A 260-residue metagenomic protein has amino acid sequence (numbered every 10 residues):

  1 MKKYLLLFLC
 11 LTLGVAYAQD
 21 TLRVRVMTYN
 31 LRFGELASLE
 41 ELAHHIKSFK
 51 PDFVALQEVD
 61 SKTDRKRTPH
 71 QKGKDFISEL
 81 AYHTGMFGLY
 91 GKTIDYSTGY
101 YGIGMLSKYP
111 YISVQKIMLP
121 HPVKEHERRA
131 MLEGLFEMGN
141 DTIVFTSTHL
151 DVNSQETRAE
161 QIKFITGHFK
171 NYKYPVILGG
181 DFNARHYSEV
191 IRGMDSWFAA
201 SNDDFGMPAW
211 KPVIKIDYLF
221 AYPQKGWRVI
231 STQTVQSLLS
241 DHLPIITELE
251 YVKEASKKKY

Functional and structural regions predicted by a protein language model:
Y4-L13: Sec-dependent N-terminal signal peptides
F8, A18-F49, F53, F87-Y90 (+1 more regions): Active-site regions of metal-assisted phosphoester/phosphodiester hydrolases, unifying DNase/endonuclease modules
T28, V54-D64: Acidic/histidine-rich, surface-exposed loop or edge segments in extracytoplasmic proteins
G34, E41, S61-E79: Membrane-embedded segments
D75-M86, L106: Charged, glycine-enriched surface loops/patches that mediate electrostatic binding to polyanionic ligands
